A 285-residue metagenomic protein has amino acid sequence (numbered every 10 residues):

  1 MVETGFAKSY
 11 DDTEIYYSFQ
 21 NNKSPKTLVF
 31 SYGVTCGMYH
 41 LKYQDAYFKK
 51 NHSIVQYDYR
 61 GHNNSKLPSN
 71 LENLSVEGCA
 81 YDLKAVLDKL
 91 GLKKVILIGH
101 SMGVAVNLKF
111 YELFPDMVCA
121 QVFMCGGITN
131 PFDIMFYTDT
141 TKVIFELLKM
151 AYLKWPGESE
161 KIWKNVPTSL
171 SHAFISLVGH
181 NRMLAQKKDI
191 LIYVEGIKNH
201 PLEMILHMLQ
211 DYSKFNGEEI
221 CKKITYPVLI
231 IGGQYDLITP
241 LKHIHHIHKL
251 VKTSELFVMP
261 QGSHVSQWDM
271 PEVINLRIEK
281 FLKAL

Functional and structural regions predicted by a protein language model:
T13-L67, E72, V86: Conserved HGGG/HGGXW glycine-rich cap/lid loop of the alpha/beta-hydrolase fold
Q56-M102, T140, L276: Active-site loop/oxyanion-hole signature of alpha/beta-hydrolase fold enzymes
V104-P115, Q121: Short glycine-enriched nucleophile-adjacent loop and the immediately C-terminal alpha-helix near the catalytic center
C119-S159: Flexible "cap/lid" loop of the alpha/beta hydrolase fold
T129, S159-K222: Conserved alpha/beta-hydrolase catalytic His-Asp/Glu region
I224, I230-G232: Short beta-strand/loop motif that positions the catalytic acidic residue of the alpha/beta-hydrolase fold
Y235-T239: Acidic catalytic loop of the alpha/beta-hydrolase fold
M259-N275: Catalytic histidine-centered segment of alpha/beta-hydrolase-like enzymes
